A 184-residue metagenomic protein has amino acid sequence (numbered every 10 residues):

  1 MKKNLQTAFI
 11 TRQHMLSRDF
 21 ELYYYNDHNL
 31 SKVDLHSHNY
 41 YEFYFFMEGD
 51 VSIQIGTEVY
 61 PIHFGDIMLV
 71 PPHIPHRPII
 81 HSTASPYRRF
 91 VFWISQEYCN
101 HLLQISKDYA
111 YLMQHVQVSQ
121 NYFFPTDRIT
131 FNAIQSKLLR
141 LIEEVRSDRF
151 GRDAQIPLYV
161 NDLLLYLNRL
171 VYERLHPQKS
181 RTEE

Functional and structural regions predicted by a protein language model:
M1-D66, I74, K107-Y109, V118-Y122: Generic protein-terminus/edge-of-domain signal
K2-E21, I79-E143, R169-R174: A hydrophobic/aromatic-rich effector-binding and dimerization subdomain of bacterial HTH-type transcriptional regulators
E42-F45, A133-K137, Y159, L163-Y166: Amphipathic, well-ordered alpha-helical segments in soluble domains
E48, P72, I94-Q96: Residues immediately flanking
S52-Q54, V70, H76-A84: Short beta-strand His + acidic residue motifs that chelate non-heme Fe in jelly-roll/DSBH and cupin folds
P86-R88, P157-N161: Σ70-family region 2.3-2.4 aromatic/basic alpha-helix that recognizes the −10 promoter and nucleates DNA melting
Q120-R128, V145-L158, L165-E184: Short, Lys/Arg-enriched, Trp-marked, Pro/Gly-tolerant hinge/linker segments that flank
